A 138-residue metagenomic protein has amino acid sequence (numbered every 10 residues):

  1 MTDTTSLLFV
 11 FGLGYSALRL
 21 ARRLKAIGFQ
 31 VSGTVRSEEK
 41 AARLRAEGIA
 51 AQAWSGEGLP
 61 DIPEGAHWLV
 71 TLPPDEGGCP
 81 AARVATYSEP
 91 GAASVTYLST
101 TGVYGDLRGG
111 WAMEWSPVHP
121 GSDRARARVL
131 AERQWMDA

Functional and structural regions predicted by a protein language model:
L7-L13: Conserved N-terminal Rossmann-fold NAD(P)-binding element of oxidoreductases
A17-L18: N-terminal Rossmann-fold NAD(P) dinucleotide-binding loop
L24: Aromatic pocket-lining residues of Rossmann-like dinucleotide-binding sites
S32-E38, W54-S55: N-terminal Rossmann-fold cofactor-binding loop
E47-A66, C79-A82: Conserved Rossmann-fold cofactor-binding substructure of NAD(P)-dependent oxidoreductases
G65-L98, V103, L130-R133: NAD(P)-cofactor binding segment of oxidoreductase domains
T101-A125: Active-site "gating" loop of Rossmann-like NAD(P)-dependent oxidoreductase/epimerase domains
G121-A138: Active-site Tyr-X1-5-Lys
